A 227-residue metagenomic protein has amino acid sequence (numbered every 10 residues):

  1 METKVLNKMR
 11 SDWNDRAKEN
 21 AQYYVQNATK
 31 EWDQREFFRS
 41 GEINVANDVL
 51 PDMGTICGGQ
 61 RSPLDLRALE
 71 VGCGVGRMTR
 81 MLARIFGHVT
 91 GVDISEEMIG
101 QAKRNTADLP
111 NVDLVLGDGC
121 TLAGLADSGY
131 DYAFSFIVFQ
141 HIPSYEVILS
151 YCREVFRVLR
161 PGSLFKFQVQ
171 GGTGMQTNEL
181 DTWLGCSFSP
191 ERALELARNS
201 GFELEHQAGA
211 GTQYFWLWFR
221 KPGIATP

Functional and structural regions predicted by a protein language model:
M1-L69, V75-F86, T90-L122, Y145-E146 (+1 more regions): Class I (Rossmann-like) S-adenosyl-L-methionine-dependent methyltransferase catalytic domain, capturing the SAM-binding
A123-A133: A short acidic, Gly/Pro-enriched loop at the edge of an enzyme's catalytic core that lines a small-molecule cofactor
Y132-E146: A short SAM/SAH-binding and catalytic strip from SAM-dependent methyltransferases
L149-P161: A short glycine-rich, Lys/Arg-flanked "PGG" loop and its adjoining helix->strand segment in the class I
